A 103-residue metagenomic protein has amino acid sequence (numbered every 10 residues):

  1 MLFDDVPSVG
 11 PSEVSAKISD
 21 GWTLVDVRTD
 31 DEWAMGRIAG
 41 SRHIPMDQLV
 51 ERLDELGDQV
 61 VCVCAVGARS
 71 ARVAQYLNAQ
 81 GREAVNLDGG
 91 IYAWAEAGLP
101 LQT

Functional and structural regions predicted by a protein language model:
M1-T23, T29-V60, A68-T103: Rhodanese-like catalytic fold shared by cysteine-dependent sulfurtransferases and DSP/PTP-type phosphatases
V63: Short, surface-exposed ligand- or partner-binding patches at beta-edge/loop junctions that are enriched in aromatics
